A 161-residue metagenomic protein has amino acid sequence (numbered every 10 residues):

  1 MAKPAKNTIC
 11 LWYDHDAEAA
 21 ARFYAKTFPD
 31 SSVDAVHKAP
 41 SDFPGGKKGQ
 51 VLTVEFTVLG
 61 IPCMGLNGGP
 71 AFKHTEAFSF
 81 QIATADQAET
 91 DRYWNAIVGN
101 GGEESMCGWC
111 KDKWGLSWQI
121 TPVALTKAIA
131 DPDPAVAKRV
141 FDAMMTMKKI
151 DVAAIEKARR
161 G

Functional and structural regions predicted by a protein language model:
M1, P132-G161: C-terminal cap/linker of serine protease catalytic domains
A5, Q50-L52, E76-F78: Residues that flank catalytic or metal-binding motifs in active/ligand-binding sites
C10-G60: Core segments of cupin and vicinal oxygen chelate
Y13, A17, K26-T27, V58-P62 (+5 more regions): Vicinal oxygen chelate
F43-G45, E76, G161: A charge-rich, low-complexity, intrinsically flexible signal that marks solvent-exposed coils, linkers, repeats
K47, A71-F72: Gly/Ser-enriched beta-turn/beta-hairpin loop segments
L66-N67: Membrane-helix exit/interface motif
